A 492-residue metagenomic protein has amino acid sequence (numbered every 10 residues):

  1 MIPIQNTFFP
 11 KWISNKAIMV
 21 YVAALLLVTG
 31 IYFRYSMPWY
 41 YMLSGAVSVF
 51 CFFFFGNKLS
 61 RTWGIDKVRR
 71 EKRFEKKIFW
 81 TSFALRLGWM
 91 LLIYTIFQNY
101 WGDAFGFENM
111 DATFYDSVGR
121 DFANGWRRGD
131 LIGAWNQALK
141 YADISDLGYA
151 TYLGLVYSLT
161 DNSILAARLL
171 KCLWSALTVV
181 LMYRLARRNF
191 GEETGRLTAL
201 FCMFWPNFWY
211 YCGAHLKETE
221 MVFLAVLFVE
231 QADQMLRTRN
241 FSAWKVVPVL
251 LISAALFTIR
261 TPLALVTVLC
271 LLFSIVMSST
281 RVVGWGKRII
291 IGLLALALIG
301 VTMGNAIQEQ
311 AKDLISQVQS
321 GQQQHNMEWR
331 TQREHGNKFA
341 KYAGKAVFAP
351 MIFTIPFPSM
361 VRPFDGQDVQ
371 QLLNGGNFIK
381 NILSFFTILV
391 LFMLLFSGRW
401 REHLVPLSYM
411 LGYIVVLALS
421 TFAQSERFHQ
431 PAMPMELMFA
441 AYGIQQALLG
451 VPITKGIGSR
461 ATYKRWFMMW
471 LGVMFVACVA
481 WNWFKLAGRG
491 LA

Functional and structural regions predicted by a protein language model:
Y21-L26, R86, P248-L251, R399-A418: Transmembrane alpha-helix segments characteristic of polytopic inner-membrane glycan-assembly/cell-envelope
R70-K77, F241-V247, S279-A295, T454-W470: Membrane-interfacial entry segments at the cytosolic side of transmembrane helices
L165, M182-F204, E402-S408: Transmembrane-helix signature of polytopic, membrane-embedded enzymes that assemble or transfer cell-envelope glycans
L169-N189, F386-V390: Transmembrane-helix motifs of polytopic, lipid-linked glycan transferases
Y183, R188, T238-W244, Q367 (+1 more regions): Membrane-interface helix-loop-helix junctions at transmembrane boundaries of multi-pass membrane enzymes, predominantly
W209-Y210, W244-T261, T267, A295-L296: Membrane-interface alpha helices of multi-pass inner-membrane proteins
G213-M221: Short acidic/glycine- and proline-prone juxtamembrane loop motifs at membrane-interface regions of multi-pass membrane
A349, F353-W400: Hydrophobic, aromatic-rich transmembrane alpha-helices and their immediate juxtamembrane boundary segments
